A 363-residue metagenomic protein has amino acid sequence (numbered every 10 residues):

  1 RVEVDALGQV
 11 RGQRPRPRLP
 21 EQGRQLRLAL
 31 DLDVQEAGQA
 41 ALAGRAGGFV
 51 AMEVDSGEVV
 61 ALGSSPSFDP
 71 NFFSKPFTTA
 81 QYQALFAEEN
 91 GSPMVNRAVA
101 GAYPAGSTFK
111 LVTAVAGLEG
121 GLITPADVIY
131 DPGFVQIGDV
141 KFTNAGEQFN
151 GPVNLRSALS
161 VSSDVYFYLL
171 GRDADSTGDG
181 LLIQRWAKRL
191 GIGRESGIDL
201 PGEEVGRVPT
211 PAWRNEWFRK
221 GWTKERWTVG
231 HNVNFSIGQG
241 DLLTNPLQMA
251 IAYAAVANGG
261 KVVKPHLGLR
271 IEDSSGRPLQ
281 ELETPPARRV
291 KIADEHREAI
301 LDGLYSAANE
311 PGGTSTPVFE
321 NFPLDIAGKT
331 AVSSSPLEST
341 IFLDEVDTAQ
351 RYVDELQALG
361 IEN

Functional and structural regions predicted by a protein language model:
V2-P17, D55-S107, V112-N363: Beta-lactam-recognizing serine transpeptidase/beta-lactamase-like catalytic domain environment
Q9-G48: Conserved, well-ordered alpha-helix/loop/beta-strand core segments that scaffold catalytic motifs
F49-V54: Short hydrophobic alpha-helical segments used for membrane anchoring or interfacial signaling
